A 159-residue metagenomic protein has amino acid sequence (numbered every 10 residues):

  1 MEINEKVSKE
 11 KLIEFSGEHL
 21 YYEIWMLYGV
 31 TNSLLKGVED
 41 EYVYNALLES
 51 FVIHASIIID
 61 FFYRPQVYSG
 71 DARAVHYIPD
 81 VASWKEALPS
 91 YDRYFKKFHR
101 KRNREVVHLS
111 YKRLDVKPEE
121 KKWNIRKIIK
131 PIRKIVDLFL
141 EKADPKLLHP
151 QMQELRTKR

Functional and structural regions predicted by a protein language model:
M1-E49, V67-R159: Acidic, Ser/Thr/Gly/Pro-rich intrinsically disordered interaction regions
F61-V67: Juxtamembrane helix-break-helix junctions at the cytosolic face of small multi-pass alpha-helical membrane proteins
